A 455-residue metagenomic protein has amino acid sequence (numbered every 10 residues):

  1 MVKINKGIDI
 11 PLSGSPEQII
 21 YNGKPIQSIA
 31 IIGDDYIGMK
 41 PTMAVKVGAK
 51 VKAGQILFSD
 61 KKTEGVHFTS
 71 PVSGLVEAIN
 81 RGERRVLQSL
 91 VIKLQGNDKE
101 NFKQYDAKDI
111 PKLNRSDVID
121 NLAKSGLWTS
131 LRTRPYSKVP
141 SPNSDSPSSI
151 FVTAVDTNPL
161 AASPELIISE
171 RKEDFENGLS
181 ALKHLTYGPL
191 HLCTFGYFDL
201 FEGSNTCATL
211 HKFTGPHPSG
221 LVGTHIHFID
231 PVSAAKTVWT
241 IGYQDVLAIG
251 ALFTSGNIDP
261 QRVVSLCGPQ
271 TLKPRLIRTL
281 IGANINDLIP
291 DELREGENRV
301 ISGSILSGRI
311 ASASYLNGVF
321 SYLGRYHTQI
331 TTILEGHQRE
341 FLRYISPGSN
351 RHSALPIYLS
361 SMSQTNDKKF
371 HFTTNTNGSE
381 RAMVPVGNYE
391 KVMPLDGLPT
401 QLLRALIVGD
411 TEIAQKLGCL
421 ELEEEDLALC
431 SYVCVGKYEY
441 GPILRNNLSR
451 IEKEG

Functional and structural regions predicted by a protein language model:
M1-A44, S59, F213: N-terminal, Lys/Arg-enriched amphipathic/low-complexity engagement segments that precede the first folded domain
G23-P25, L75-R81: Short, solvent-exposed cationic patches
M39, S70, V86: Exposed loop/turn and edge beta-strand positions of beta-sandwich/beta-sheet ligand-binding modules
M39, V45, K62-G65, K273: Short, solvent-exposed loop/turn positions at domain surfaces that link secondary-structure elements or cap domain
K46-S59, A78: Short, well-structured beta-strand-loop connectors
G65-S73: Short coil-to-beta-strand transition motifs
V66, N80-G455: Buried, small/hydrophobic-residue-enriched core segments of structured protein domains
